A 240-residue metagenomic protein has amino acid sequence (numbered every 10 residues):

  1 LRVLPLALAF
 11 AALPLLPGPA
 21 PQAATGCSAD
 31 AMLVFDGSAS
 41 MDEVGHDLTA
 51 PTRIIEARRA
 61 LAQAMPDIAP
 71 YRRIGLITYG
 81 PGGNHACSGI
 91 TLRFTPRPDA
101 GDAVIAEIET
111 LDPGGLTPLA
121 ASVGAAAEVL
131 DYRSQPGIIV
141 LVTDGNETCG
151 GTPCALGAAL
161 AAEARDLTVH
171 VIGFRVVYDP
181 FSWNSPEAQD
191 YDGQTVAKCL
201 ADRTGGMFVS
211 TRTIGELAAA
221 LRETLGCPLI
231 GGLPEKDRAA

Functional and structural regions predicted by a protein language model:
R2, L15-H46, P96, I230: Acidic, polar low-complexity linker/tail segments
P5-L15: Bacterial N-terminal signal peptides
C27-A31, M41-I74, F94-A100, D112: …and closely analogous acidic/polar surface helices at protein-protein or active-site interfaces in A-domain-like
S28-D30, P70-I74, Y132-I138, E163-H170 (+1 more regions): Loop/turn elements at helix/coil->beta-strand transitions in domains of secreted/extracellular proteins
D36-S38, A57, L76, A126 (+4 more regions): DG-centered beta-turn motif at the end of beta-strands
N84-A86, L92-G137, E147-G151, V171-F181 (+2 more regions): Von Willebrand factor
T110-L111, N146-R203, T211: VWA/integrin I-like adhesion module and closely mimicked acidic/polar interface patches used
D202, M207-A240: C-terminal "exit" segments of structured domains
